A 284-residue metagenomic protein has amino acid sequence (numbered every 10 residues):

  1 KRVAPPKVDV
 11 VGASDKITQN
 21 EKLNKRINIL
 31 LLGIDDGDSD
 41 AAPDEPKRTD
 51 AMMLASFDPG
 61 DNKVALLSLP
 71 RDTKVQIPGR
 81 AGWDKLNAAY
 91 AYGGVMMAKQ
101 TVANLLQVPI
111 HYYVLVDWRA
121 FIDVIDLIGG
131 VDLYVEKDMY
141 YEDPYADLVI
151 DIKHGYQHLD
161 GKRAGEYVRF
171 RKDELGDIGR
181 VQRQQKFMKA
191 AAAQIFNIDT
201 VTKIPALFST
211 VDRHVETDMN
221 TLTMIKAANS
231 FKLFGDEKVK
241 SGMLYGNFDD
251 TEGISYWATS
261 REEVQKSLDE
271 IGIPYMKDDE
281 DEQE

Functional and structural regions predicted by a protein language model:
K1-E284: Non-catalytic, solvent-exposed segments at the cell envelope interface
